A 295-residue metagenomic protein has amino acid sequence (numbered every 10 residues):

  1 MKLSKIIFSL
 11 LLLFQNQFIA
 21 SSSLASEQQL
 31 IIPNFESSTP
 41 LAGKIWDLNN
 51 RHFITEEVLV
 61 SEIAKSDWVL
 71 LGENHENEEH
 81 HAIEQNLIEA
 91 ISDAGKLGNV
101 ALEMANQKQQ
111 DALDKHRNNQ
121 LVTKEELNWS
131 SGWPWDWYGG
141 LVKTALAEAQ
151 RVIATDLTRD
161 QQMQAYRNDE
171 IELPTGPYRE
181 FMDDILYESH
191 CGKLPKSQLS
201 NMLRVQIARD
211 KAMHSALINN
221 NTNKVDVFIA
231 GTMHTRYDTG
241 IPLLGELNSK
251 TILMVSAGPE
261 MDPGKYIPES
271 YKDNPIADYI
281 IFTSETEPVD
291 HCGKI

Functional and structural regions predicted by a protein language model:
L3-S22: Classical Sec-dependent N-terminal signal peptides that target proteins to the secretory pathway
S21-S66: N- or domain-start disorder-to-order transition segments that initiate the globular core
L30-I32, A212, I218-N221, M233-I295: C-terminal regions of proteins
P40-A42, A64-N74, Q120-E126: Acidic/histidine-rich, surface-exposed loop or edge segments in extracytoplasmic proteins
L48-D93: Zymogen propeptides
N74-E78, A105-Q109, T158-Q162, T232-R236 (+1 more regions): Solvent-exposed loop/turn segments at secondary-structure junctions within structured extracellular/periplasmic domains
G98-A105, T251-V255: Short internal beta-strands
G98-N99, Q110-N221: A substrate-binding/cap region within the structured catalytic cores of diverse enzymes
